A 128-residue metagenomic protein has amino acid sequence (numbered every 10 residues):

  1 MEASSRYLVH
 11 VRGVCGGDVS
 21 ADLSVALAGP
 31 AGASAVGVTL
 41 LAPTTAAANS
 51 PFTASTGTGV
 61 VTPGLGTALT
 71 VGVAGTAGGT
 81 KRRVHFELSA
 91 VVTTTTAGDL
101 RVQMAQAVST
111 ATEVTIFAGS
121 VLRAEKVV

Functional and structural regions predicted by a protein language model:
M1-V128: Surface-exposed molecular-recognition determinants
